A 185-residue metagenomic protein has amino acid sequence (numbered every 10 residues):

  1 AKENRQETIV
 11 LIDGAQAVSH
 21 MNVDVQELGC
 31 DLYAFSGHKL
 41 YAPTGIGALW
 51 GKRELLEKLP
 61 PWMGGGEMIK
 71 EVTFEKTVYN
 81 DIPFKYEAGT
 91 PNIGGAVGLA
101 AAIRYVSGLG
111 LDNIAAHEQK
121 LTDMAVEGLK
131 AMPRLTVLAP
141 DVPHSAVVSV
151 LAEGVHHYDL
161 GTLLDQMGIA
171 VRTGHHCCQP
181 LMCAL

Functional and structural regions predicted by a protein language model:
A1-L185: Pyridoxal 5′-phosphate
